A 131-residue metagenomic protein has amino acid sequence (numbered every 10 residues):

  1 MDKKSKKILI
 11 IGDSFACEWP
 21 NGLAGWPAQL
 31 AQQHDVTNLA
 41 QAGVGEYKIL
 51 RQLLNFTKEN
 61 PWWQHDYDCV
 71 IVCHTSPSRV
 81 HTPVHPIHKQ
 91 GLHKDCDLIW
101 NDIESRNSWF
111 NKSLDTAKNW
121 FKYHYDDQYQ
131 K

Functional and structural regions predicted by a protein language model:
M1-Q52, E59: Serine-esterase "nucleophile elbow" of acetyl-processing enzymes
D2, N55-K131: Alpha-helical cap/lid subdomain in secreted, periplasmic, or secretory-pathway luminal O-acyl-processing enzymes
